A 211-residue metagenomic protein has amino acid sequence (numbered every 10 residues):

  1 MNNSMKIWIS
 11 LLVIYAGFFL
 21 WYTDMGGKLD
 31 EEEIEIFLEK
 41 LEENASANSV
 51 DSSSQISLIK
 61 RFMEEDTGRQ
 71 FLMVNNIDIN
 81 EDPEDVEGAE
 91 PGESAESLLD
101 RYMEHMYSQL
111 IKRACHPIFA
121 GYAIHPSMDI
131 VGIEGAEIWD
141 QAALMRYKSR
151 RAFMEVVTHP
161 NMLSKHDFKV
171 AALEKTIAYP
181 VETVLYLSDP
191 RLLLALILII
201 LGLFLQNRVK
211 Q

Functional and structural regions predicted by a protein language model:
N2-W139, E182-Q211: Short S/T/G/P-rich N-terminal loop/turn motif that feeds into the first structured element of a domain
D129-P180: Extracytoplasmic/lumenal ectodomains and periplasmic regions of secretory and membrane proteins
